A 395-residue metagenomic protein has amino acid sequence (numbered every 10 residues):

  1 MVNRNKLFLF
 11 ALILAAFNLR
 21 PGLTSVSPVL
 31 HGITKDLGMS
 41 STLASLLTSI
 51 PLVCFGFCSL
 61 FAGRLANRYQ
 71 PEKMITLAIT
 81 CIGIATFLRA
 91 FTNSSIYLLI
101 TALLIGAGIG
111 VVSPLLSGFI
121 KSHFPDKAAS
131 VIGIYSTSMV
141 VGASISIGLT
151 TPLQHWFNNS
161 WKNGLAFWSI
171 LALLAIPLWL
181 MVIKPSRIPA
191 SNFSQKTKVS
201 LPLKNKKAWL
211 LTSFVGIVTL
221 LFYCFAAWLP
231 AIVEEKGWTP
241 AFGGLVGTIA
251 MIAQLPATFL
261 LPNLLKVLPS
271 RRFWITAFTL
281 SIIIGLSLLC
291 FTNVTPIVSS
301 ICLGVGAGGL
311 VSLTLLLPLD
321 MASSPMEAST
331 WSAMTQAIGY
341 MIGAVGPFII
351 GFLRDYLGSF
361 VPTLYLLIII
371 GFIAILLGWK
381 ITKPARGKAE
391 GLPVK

Functional and structural regions predicted by a protein language model:
V26-S27, K206-T248, A253-T258: Extracytoplasmic gate region of multi-pass secondary transporters
G38, Q70, F91-I96, P125 (+3 more regions): Helix-breaking motifs and short loop linkers at transmembrane-helix boundaries and internal kinks in secondary membrane
F57-I96: Conserved MFS/SLC helix-loop-helix module at the cytosolic interface between two early adjacent transmembrane helices
C58-Q70, A257-S270: Helix-to-loop junctions at the C-terminal end of transmembrane segments in multipass secondary transporters
N93, Y97, D126-I183: Helix-loop-helix hairpin linking two adjacent transmembrane segments in secondary transporters
T101-T137: Cytoplasmic helix-loop-helix junction between adjacent transmembrane helices in 12-TM secondary transporters
V111-F124, G309-S323: Intracellular juxtamembrane helix-capping segments at the cytosolic ends of symmetry-related transmembrane helices
M321-V361, L367: A late C-terminal transmembrane helix in Major Facilitator Superfamily
